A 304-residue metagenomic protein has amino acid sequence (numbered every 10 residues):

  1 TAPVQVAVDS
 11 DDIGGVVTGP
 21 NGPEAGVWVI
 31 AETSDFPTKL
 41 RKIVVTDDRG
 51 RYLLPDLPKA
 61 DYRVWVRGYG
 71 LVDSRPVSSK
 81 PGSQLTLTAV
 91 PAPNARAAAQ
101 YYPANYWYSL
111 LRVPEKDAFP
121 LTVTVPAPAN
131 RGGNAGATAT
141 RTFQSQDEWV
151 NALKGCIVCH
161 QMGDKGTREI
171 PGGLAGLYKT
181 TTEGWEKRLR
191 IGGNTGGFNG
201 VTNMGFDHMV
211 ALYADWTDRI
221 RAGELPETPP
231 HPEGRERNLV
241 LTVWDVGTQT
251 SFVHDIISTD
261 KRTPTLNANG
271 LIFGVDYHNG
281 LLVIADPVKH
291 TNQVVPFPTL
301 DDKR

Functional and structural regions predicted by a protein language model:
T1-A7, G14, K80-Y101: Extracellular beta-sheet/turn segments enriched in Thr/Pro/Gly and aliphatic residues
D11, G19-D35, K59, Y108-P128 (+1 more regions): Short, ordered, surface-exposed loop/turn motifs in non-cytosolic proteins
T33-K39, D61-K80: A short, solvent-exposed loop/turn motif at the edges and junctions of modular extracellular/periplasmic domains
S34-L53: Short, acidic Ser/Thr/Gly-rich low-complexity loop/linker segments typical of extracellular and cell-surface proteins
L153-D164: The canonical Cys-X-X-Cys-His
R188, P229-W244, N292-K303: Beta-propeller fold detector
Q249-A268, R304: Structural signature of eukaryotic scaffold interfaces centered on beta-propeller domains
N267-R304: Beta-propeller domains
